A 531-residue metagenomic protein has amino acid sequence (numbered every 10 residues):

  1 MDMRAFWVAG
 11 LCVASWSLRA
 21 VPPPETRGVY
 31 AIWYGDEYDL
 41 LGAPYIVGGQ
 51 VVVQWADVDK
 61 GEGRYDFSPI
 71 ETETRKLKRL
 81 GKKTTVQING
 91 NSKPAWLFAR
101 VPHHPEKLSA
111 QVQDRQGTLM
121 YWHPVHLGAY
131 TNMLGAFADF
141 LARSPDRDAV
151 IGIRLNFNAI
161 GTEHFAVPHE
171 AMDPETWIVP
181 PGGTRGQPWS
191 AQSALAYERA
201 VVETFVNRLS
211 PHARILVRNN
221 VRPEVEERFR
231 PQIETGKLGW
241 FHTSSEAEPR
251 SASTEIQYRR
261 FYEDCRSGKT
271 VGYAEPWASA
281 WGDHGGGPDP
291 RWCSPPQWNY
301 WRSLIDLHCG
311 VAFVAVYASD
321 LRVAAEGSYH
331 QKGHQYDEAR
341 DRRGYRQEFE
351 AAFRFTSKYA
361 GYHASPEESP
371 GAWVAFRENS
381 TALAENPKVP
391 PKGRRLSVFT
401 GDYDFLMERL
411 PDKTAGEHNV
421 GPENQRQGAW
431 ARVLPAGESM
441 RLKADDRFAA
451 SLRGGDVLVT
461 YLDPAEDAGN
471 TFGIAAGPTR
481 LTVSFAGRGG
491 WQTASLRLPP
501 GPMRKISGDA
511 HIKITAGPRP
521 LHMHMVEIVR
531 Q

Functional and structural regions predicted by a protein language model:
P23-S193, V217-R230: Aromatic-lined carbohydrate-binding surfaces of glycoside hydrolases
T85, N89, W240-P390: Substrate-binding cleft of secreted/luminal carbohydrate-active enzymes
R154-F165, P188-T270: Substrate-binding cleft/loops of secretory-pathway carbohydrate-active enzymes
H363-A450, D467, E527-V529: Glycan-recognition and processing domains
T460-E466: Solvent-exposed strand-to-loop "edge" motifs in beta-rich extracellular domains
A468-R480: Short, surface-exposed beta-strand/strand-loop-strand elements in extracellular ectodomains
P478-I506: Extracellular carbohydrate recognition and processing domains and analogous Trp-centered ligand-binding platforms
I512-P520: Short beta-strand-plus-loop segments that form exposed binding edges in beta-rich domains
